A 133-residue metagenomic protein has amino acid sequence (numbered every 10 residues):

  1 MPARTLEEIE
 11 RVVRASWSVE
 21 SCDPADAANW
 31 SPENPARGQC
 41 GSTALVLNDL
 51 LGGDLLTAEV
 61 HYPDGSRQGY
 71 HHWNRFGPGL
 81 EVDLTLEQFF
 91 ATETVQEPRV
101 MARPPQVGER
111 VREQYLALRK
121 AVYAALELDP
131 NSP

Functional and structural regions predicted by a protein language model:
M1-P133: A structural boundary/capping signal
